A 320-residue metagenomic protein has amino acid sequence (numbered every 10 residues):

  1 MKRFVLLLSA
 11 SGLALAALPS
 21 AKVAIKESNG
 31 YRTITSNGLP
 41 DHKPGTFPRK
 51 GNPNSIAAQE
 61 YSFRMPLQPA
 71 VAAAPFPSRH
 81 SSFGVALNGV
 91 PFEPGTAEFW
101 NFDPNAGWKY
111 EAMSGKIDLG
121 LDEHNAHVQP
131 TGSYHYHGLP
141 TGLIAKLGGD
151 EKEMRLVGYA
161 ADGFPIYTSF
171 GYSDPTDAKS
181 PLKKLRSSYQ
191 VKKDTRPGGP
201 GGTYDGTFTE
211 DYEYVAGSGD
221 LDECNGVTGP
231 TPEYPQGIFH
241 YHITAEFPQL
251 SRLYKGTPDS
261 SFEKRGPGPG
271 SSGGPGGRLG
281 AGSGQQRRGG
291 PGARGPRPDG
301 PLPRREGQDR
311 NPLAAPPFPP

Functional and structural regions predicted by a protein language model:
M1-F4: Positively charged n-region of N-terminal signal peptides that target proteins for export
L8-A17: Hydrophobic h-region of N-terminal signal peptides that target proteins for export in Gram-negative bacteria
A17-H124: Solvent-exposed N-terminal domain segments of exported/luminal and surface proteins
E60-S62, H80-S82, L121, T131-H135 (+5 more regions): Extracellular structured ligand-interaction cores
Q68-S81, L143-V157: Short acidic, Pro/Gly- and aromatic-enriched capping/linker segments at domain boundaries
A86-P91, P130-L143, Y234-P248: Extracellular/lumenal glycan-associated surfaces
D162-F164, T168-P267: Extended, compositionally biased non-globular segments
K264-P320: Disordered, low-complexity segments in secreted/periplasmic proteins that are enriched in proline
